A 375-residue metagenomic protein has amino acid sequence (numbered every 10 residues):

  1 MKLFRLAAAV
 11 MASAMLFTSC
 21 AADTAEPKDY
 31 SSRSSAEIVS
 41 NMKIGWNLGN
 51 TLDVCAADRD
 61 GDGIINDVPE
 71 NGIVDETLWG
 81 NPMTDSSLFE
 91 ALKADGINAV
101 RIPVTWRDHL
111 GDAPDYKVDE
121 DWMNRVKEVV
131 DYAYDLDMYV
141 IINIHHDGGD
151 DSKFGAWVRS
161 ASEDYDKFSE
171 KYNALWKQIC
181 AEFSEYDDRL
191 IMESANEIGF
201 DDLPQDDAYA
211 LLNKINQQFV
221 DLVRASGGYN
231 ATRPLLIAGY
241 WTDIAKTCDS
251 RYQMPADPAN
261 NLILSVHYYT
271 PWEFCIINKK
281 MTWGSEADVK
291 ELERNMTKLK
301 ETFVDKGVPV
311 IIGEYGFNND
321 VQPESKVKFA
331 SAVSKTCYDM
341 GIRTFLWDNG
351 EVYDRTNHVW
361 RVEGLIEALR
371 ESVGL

Functional and structural regions predicted by a protein language model:
M1-A8: Bacterial N-terminal signal peptides that target proteins for export
F17-S19: C-terminal motif of bacterial Sec signal peptides marking the signal peptidase cleavage site
A21-D23: Bacterial signal peptide processing site
A25-A99: N-terminal carbohydrate-binding accessory modules
D60, I73, W106-N124, G148-F168 (+4 more regions): Surface-exposed, active-site-proximal loop segments in enzymatic domains
W79-V100, L110, P114-H146, D150-I191 (+1 more regions): An active-site-proximal structural segment forming one wall of the substrate-binding cleft that immediately precedes
D166-K280, N295-N318, D339-I342: Active-site region of glycoside hydrolase catalytic domains
Q322-L375: Aromatic-rich peripheral "rim/lid" segments of glycoside hydrolase catalytic domains that contact and position glycan
